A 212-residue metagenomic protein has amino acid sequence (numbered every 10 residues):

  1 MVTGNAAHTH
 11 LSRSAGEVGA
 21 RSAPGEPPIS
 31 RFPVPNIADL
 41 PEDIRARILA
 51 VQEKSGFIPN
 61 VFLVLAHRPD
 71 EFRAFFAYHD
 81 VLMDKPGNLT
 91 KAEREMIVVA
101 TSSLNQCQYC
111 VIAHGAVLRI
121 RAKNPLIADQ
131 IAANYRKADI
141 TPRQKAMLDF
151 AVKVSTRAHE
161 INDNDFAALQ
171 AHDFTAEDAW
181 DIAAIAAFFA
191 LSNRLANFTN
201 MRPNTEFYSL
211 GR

Functional and structural regions predicted by a protein language model:
V2-H8, A23-R212: Hydrophobic alpha-helical segments
G16-E17: Glycine-biased, low-complexity coil/linker segments
A20: Basic, glycine-rich
